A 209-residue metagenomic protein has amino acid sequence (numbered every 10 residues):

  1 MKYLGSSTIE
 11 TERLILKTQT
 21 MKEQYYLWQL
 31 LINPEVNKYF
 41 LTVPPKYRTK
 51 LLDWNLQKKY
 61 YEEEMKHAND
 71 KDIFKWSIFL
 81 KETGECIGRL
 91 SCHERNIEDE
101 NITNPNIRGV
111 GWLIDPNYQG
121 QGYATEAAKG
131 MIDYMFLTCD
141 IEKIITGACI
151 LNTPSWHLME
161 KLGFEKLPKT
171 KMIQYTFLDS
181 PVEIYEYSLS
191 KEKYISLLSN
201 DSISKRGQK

Functional and structural regions predicted by a protein language model:
M1-Y39, K75, F79-K209: Acyl-donor (CoA/ACP) binding surface of acyl/acetyltransferases
N37-E63, F74-W76: Conserved GNAT-fold acetyl-CoA-binding loop/helix
K66-K71: Short loop/turn motifs at secondary-structure junctions and domain boundaries
